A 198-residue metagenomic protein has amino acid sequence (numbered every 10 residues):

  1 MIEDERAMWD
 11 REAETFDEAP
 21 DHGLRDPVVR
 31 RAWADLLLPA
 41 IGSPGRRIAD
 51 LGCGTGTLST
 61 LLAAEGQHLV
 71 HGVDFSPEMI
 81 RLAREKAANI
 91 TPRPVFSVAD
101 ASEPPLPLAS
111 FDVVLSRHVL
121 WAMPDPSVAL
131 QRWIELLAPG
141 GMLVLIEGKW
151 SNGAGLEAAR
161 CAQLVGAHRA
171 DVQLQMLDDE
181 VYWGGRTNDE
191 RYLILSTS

Functional and structural regions predicted by a protein language model:
M1-G42, L61, N152: Conserved class I S-adenosyl-L-methionine
T55-G66: Conserved SAM-binding loop of SAM-dependent methyltransferases across substrates and taxa, primarily the Class I
S76-E78: Conserved SAM/SAH-binding beta-strand->alpha-helix loop
A83-R84: Conserved SAM-binding loop
I90-E103: Conserved SAM-binding strand-loop segment of SAM-dependent methyltransferases
S102-V113: A short acidic, Gly/Pro-enriched loop at the edge of an enzyme's catalytic core that lines a small-molecule cofactor
S127-P139: A short glycine-rich, Lys/Arg-flanked "PGG" loop and its adjoining helix->strand segment in the class I
G141-G148: Conserved beta-strand signature within the Rossmann-like core of class I S-adenosyl-L-methionine
